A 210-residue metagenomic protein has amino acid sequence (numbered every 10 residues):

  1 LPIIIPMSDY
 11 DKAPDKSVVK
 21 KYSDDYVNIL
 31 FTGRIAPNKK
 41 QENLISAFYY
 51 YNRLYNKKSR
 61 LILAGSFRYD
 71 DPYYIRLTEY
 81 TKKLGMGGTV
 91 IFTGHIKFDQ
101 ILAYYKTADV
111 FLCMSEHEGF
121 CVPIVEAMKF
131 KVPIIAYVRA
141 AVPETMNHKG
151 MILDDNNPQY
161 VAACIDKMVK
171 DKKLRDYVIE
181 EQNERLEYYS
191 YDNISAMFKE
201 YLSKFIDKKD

Functional and structural regions predicted by a protein language model:
I4-K21, D25: Acidic anion/phosphate-binding donor-loop and adjacent secondary structure in glycosyltransferase catalytic cores
Y22-K39, I45-F48, I62: Conserved donor-binding/catalytic core segment of Leloir-type glycosyltransferases
T32, R60-T78, G94: Glycosyltransferase donor-sugar binding loop
H95-I96, A103-A108: Short alpha-helical donor nucleotide-sugar binding micro-motif in glycosyltransferases
E116: Aromatic "clamp/platform" in nucleotide-sugar-dependent glycosyltransferases that forms part of the donor/acceptor
I124, P133-A136: Short hydrophobic beta-strand element within catalytic cores of glycosyltransferases and related nucleotide-activated
M151-P158, K167-K172: Conserved acidic donor-binding segment of nucleotide-sugar-dependent glycosyltransferases
Y191-D210: C-terminal alpha-helical cap of glycosyltransferases
